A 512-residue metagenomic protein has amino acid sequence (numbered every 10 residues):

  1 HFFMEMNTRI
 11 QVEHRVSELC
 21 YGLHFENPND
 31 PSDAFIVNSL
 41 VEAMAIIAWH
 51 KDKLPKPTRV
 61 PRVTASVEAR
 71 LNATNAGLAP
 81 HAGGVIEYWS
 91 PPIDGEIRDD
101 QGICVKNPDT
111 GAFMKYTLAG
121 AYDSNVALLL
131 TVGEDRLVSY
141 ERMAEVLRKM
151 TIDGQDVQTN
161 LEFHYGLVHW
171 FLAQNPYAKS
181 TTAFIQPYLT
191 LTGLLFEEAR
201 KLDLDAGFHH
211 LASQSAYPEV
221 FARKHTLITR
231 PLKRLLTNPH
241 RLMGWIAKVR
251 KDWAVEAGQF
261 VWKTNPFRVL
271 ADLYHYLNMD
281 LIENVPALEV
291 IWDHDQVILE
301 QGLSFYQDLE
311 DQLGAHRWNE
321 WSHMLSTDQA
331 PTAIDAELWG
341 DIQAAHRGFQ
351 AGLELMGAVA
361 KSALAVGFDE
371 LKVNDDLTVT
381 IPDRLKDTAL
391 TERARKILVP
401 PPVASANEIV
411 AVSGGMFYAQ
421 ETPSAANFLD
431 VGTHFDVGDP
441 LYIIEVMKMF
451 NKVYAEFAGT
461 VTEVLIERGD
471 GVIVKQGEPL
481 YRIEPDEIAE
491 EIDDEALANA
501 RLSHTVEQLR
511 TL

Functional and structural regions predicted by a protein language model:
H1-W318: ATP-dependent carboxylate activation and anion-phosphoryl transfer catalytic cores that bind Mg-ATP to form
N7-I10, K448, F457-G459, E487: A short beta-strand motif that forms part of the nucleic acid-binding face of small beta-barrel RNA-binding folds
V16, G471-G477: Short, solvent-exposed secondary-structure boundary/capping segments
A43-M44, G415, G459: Small-residue-enriched segments and motifs
E145-V146, H434-D436, G459-T462: Active/binding-pocket-proximal capping segment
H164-E445, M449, A455, L465-R468 (+3 more regions): Flexible, low-complexity "carrier/transfer arms" centered on conserved reactive residues that transiently bear covalent
E490-I492: Extended charged low-complexity segments that act as oligomerization/scaffolding linkers
